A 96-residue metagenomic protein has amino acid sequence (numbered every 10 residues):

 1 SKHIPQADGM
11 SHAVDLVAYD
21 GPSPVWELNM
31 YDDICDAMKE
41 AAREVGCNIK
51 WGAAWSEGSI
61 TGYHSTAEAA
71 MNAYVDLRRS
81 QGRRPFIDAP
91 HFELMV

Functional and structural regions predicted by a protein language model:
K2-V96: Catalytic cores and adjacent binding grooves of peptidoglycan-active enzymes
